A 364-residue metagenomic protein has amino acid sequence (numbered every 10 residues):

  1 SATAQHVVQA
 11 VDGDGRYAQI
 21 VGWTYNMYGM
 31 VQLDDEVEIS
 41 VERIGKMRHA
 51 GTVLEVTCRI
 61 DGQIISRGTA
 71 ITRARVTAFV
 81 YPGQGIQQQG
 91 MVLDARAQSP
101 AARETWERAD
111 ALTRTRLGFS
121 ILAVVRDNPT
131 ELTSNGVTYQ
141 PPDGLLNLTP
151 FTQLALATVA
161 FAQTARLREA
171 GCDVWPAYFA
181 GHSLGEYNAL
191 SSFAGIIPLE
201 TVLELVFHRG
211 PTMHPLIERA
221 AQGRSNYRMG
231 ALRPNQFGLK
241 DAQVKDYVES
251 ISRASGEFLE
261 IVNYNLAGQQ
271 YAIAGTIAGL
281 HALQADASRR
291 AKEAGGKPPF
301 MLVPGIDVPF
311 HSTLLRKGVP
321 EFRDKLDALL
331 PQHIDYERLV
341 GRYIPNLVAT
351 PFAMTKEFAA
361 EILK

Functional and structural regions predicted by a protein language model:
S1, Q84-G85, H311: Conserved phosphate/anionic-ligand binding catalytic regions in large, soluble enzymes, centered on
T3-S40: Hydrophobic beta-strand-centered segment that forms part of the acyl-chain substrate-binding groove
A4, V8, D12, T164-R168 (+1 more regions): Generic structural signal for well-ordered alpha-helical scaffold segments
G22, E36-E38, V53-E55, R67 (+3 more regions): Broad gene-expression machinery/nucleic-acid interaction feature
G29, R43-M47, N263-N265: Short, low-complexity Ser/Thr-rich regulatory SLiMs
L33, E42-R75: HotDog/MaoC-like acyl-thioester-processing domains
G68-K245: FabD-like malonyl-/acyl-CoA
S192-L363: Alpha/beta catalytic cores of group-transfer enzymes, especially the acyltransferase/condensing modules of polyketide
